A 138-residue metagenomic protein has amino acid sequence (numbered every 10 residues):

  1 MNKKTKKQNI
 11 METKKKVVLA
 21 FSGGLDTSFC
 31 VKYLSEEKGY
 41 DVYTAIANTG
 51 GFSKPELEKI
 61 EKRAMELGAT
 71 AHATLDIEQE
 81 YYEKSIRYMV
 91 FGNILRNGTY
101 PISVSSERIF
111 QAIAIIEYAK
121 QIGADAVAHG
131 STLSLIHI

Functional and structural regions predicted by a protein language model:
K6-I136: ATP-dependent adenylation/nucleotidyltransferase module used to activate substrates
